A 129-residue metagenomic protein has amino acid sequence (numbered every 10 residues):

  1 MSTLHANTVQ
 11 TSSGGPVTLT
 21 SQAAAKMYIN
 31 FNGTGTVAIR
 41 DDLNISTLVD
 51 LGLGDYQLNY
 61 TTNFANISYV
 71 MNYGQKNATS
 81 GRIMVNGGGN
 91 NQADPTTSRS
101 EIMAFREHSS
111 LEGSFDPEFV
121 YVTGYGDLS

Functional and structural regions predicted by a protein language model:
M1, T11, T20, T79 (+1 more regions): Intrinsically disordered, low-complexity segments enriched in Ser/Pro/Gly/Ala and basic residues
S2-N66, R106-H108, E112-S129: Extracellular receptor-binding modules and their adjoining Ser/Thr/Gly/Asp/Asn-rich linkers
L4, V9, I45, M71-N72 (+2 more regions): Generic preference for hydrophobic/aromatic residues in regular secondary structure cores
N63-K76: Short, surface-exposed, low-complexity cationic segments
Q75-S129: Extracellular jelly-roll beta-sandwich "head" domains, especially the C-terminal globular C1q domain
